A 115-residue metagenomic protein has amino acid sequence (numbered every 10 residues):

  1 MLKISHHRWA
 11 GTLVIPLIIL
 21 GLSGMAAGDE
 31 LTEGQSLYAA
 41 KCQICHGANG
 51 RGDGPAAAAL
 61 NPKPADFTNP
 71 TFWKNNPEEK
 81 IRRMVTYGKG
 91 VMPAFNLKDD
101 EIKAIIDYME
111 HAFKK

Functional and structural regions predicted by a protein language model:
L2-V14: Bacterial N-terminal signal peptides that target proteins for export
G11-S23: Bacterial N-terminal signal peptides
G21-L37: Electrostatic cytochrome c docking/interface patches
Q35-P62, G90, H111-K115: Periplasmic/extracellular electron-transfer cofactor-ligation site, primarily the c-type cytochrome heme-c attachment
A58, K63-A65, K80-F113: Axial heme c-ligation environment in periplasmic c-type cytochrome domains
P64-N75: Short microdomains enriched in Cys/His and/or Lys/Arg
